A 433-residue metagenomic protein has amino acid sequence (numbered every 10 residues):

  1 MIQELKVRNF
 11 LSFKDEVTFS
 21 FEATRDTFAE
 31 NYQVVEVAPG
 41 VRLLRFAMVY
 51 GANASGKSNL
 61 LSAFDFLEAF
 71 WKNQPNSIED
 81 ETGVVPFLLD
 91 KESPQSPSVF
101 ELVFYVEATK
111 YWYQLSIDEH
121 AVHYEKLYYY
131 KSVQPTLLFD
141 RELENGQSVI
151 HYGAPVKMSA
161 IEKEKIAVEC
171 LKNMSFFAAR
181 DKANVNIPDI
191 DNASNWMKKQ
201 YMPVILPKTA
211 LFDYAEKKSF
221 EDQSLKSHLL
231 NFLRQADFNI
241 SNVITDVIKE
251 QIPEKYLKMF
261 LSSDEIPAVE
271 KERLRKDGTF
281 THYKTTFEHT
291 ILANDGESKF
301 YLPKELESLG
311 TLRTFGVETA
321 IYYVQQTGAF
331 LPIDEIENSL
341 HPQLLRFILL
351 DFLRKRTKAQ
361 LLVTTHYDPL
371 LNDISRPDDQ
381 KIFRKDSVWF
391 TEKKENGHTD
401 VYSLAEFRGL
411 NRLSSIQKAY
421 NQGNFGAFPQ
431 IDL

Functional and structural regions predicted by a protein language model:
M1-P39, R45-K72, L292-Q430: Switch/communication elements of ASCE P-loop NTPase nucleotide-binding domains
I2-L5, S98-F100, A108-K110, L225-H228: Short alpha-helical segments and helix-capping/turn motifs at coil-helix boundaries
R8, L211-L306, Q430-L433: Extended helical coiled-coil dimerization/tether regions that scaffold and oligomerize large DNA-maintenance assemblies
F13-D15, E107-Y111, A121, V133-P135 (+2 more regions): Short acidic/polar mixed-charge low-complexity motifs
V34-M48, A52, L61-V122: Conserved P-loop NTP-binding catalytic core
P94-S96, D277-T279, I382: A generic structural micro-feature
F100-Y105, L127, F287-H289: Short beta-strand segments that buttress and anchor functional surface loops
W112-F260: Electropositive, glycine-dotted interaction segments that contact anionic polymers or phosphate-rich ligands
